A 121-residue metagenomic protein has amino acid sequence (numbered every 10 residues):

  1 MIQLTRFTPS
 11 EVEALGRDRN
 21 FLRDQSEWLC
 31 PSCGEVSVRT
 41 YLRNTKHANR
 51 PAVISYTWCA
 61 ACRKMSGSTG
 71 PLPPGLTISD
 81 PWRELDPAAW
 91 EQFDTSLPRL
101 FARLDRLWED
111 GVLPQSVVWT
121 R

Functional and structural regions predicted by a protein language model:
M1-D24, G70-R121: Short, intrinsically disordered terminal segments enriched in charged and Pro/Gly residues
E11, T40-L42: Short linear interaction motifs
G16-E27, H47-V53: Short, flexible, mixed-charge glycine/proline-rich loop motifs that serve as phosphate/nucleic-acid-contacting
C30-C33, C59: Short cysteine-rich clusters marking metal-coordination/redox-active sites
C33-S37, N44: N-terminal single-stranded DNA-binding subdomain of primase/primase-helicase replication proteins
R39-T40, S68-T69: Short, non-ligating residues that shape and space the ligands of small metal-coordination modules and catalytic
P51-S66: Cysteine-rich micro-motifs
